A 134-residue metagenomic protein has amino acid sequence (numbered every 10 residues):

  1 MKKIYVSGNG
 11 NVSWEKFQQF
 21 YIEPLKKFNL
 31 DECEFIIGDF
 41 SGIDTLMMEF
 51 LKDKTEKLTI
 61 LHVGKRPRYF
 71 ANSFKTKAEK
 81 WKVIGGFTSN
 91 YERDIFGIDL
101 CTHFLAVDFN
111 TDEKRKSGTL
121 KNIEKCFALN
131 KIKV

Functional and structural regions predicted by a protein language model:
M1-K2, V134: Short, Lys/Arg-enriched, disordered terminal segments
K2-G10, I37-G38: Short, hydrophobic/glycine-enriched beta-strand segments
V12-V134: Acidic/glycine-enriched connector segments
